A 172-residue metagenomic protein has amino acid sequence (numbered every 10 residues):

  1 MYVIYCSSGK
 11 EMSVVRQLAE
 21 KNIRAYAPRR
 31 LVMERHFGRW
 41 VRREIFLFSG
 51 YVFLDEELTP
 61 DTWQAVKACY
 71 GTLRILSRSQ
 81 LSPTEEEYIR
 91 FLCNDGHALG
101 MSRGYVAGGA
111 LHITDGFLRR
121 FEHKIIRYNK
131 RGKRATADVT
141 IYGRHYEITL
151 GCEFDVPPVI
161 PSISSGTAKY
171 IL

Functional and structural regions predicted by a protein language model:
M1-H112, R127, T136-L172: Acidic-enriched and Gly/Ser
L58, G116-R119: Short, charged beta-turn/beta-strand-edge "cap" motif at the junction between a beta-strand and an adjacent loop
R120-Y128: Short beta-strand-centered aromatic/proline hotspots
G132-R134: A generic structural signal for beta-strand entry/edge sites
